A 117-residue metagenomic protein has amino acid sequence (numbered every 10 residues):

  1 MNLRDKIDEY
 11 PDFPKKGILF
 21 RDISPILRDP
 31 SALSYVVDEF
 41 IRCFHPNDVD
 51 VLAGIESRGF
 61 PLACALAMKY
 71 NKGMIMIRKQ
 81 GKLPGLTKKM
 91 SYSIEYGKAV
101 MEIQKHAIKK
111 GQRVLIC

Functional and structural regions predicted by a protein language model:
M1-C117: PRPP-associated nucleotide enzymes
